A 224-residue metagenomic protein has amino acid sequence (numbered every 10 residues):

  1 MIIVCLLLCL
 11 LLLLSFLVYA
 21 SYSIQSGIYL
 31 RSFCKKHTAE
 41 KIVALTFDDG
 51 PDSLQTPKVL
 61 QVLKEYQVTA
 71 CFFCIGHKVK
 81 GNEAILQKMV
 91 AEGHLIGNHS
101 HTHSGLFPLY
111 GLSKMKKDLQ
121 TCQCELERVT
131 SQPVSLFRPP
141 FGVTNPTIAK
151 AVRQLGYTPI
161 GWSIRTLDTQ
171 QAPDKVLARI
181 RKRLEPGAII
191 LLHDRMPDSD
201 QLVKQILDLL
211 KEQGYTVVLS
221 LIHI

Functional and structural regions predicted by a protein language model:
M1-C34: N-terminal membrane-anchoring alpha-helices
S21-Y110, T121, E125, L209: Active-site beta->alpha N-cap acidic-glycine motif
G50, I75-H77, H101, P140-G142 (+2 more regions): Active-site beta-loop-alpha junctions enriched in small/polar residues
A91, D200, L209-Y215: Catalytic-site microenvironment of enzymes that process N-acetyl-hexosamine-containing cell-wall polysaccharides
S104-P133, V143-P186, S199-L202: Alpha-helical scaffold elements lining the catalytic groove of polysaccharide deacetylases
I222-I224: Conserved small/polar residues in nucleotide/adenosyl-binding loops
